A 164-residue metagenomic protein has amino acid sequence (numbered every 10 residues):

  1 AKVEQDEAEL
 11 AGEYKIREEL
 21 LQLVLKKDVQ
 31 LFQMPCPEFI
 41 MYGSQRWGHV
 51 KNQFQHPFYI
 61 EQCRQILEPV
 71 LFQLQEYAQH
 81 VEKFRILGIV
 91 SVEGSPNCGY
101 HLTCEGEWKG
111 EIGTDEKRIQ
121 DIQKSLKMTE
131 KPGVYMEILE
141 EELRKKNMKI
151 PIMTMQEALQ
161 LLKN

Functional and structural regions predicted by a protein language model:
A1, P37-F39, G94-P96: Short connector loops/turns at beta-strand edges and beta->alpha or beta->beta junctions
A1-L10, E105, R118: Short glycine-rich His-centered loop
Q5-F54: Short, surface-exposed acidic-centric catalytic microdomains
K27, G43-K51, Q55-E82, G110-N164: Divalent-metal-activated hydrolytic enzyme cores
F32, V90, P151-M153: A structural signal for isolated positions on well-ordered beta-strands in alpha/beta enzyme cores
M41-G43, S95-H101, E105, Q160-K163: Short catalytic/ligand-binding loop motif for oxyanion handling, primarily in non-cytosolic enzymes, centered on
H80-V90: Immediate flanking context of iron-sulfur cluster ligation sites
I89-P96, M155-E157: Short, well-ordered beta-to-alpha junction loops that form the rim of enzyme active sites and present histidine/acidic
